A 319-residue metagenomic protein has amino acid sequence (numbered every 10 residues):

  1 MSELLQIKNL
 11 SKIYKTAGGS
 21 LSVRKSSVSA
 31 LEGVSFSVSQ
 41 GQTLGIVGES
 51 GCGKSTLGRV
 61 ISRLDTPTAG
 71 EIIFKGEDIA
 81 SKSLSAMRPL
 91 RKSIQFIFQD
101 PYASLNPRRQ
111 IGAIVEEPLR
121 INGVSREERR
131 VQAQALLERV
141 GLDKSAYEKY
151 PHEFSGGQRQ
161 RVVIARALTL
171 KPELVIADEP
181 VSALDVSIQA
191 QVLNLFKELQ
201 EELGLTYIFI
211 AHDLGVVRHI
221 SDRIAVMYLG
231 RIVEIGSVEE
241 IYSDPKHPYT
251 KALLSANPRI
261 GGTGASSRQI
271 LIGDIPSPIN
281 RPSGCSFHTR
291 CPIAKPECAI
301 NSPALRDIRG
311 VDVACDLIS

Functional and structural regions predicted by a protein language model:
E3, T16-S22, S27, I235-S319: Short catalytic/signature loops enriched in Gly
S20-R24, I79-Q95, I121, R126 (+2 more regions): ABC ATPase NBD coupling module
S62: Helix-to-loop junction immediately C-terminal to a conserved catalytic motif
D78, R120, E127-S145, L254-S255: Conserved ABC ATPase "signature" region
Y150-F154, Q158: Conserved ABC ATPase signature
T169-E173: A short, proline-enriched helix->beta-strand linker immediately N-terminal to the Walker B motif in ABC-type P-loop
I176, P180-L184, I188-S266: P-loop NTP-binding/switch modules centered on Walker-like glycine-rich loops
